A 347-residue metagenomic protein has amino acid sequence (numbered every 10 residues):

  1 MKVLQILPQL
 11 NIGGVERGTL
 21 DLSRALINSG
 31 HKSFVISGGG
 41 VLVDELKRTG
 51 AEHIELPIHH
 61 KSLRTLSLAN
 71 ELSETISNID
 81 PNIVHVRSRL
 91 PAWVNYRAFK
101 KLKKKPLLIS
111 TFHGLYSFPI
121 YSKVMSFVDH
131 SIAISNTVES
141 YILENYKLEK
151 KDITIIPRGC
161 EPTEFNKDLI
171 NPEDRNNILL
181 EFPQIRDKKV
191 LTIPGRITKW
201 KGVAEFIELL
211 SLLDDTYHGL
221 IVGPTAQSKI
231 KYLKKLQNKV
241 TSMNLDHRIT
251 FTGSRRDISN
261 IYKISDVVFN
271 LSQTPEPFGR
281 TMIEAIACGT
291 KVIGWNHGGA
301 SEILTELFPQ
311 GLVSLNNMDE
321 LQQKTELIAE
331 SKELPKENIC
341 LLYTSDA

Functional and structural regions predicted by a protein language model:
E16-D21, K189, I193-L212, K234: A conserved mid-protein helix/loop that constitutes part of the nucleotide-sugar donor-binding site
V35, K291-G294: Short hydrophobic beta-strand element within catalytic cores of glycosyltransferases and related nucleotide-activated
I36-V41, P194, H218-K235: Glycosyltransferase donor-sugar binding loop
V86-A92, F112: Short His-centered aromatic/hydrophobic patch
K100-N136: A conserved, positively charged/aromatic
S228-L233, D246-R255, I261, L312: Active-site donor-binding acidic/aromatic loop of nucleotide-activated sugar and phosphosugar transferases involved
E306-D319, L327-E333: Conserved acidic donor-binding segment of nucleotide-sugar-dependent glycosyltransferases
Y343-A347: Conserved small/polar residues in nucleotide/adenosyl-binding loops
